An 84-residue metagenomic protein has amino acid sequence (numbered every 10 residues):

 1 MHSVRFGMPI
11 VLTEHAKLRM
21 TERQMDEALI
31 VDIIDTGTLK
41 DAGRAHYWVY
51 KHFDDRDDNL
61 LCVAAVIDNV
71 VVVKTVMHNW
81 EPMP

Functional and structural regions predicted by a protein language model:
M1-P84: Ribonuclease/tRNase effector modules and their secretory precursors
